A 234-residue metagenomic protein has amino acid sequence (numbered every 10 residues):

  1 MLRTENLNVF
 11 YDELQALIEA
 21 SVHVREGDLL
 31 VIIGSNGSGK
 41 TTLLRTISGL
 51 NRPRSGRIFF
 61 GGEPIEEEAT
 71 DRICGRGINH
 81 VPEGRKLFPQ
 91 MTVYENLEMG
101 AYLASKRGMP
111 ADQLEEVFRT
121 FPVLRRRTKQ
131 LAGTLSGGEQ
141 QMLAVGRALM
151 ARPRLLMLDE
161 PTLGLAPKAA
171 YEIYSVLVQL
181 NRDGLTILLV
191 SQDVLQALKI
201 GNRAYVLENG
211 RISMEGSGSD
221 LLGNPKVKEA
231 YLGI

Functional and structural regions predicted by a protein language model:
D12, E68, V93-D112, T120-P122 (+2 more regions): ABC-type ATPase nucleotide-binding domains, specifically the catalytic core motifs of the NBD
I33-S35: The feature captures the beta-strand-to-loop junction immediately N-terminal to the Walker
S48: Helix-to-loop junction immediately C-terminal to a conserved catalytic motif
G56-I65, R76, P110-L114, G216: Conserved ABC transporter NBD signature motif
L131-L135, E139: Conserved ABC ATPase signature
A148-L149: ABC ATPase C-loop
